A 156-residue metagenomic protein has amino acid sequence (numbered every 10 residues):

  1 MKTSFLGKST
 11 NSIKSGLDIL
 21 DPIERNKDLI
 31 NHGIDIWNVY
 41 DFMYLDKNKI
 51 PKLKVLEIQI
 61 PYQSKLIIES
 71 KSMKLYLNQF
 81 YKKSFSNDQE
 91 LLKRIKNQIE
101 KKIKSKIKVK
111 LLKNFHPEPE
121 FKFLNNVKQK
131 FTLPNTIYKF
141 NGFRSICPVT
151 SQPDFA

Functional and structural regions predicted by a protein language model:
M1-A156: N-terminal intrinsically disordered, cationic/polar leader segments that include organellar targeting peptides
